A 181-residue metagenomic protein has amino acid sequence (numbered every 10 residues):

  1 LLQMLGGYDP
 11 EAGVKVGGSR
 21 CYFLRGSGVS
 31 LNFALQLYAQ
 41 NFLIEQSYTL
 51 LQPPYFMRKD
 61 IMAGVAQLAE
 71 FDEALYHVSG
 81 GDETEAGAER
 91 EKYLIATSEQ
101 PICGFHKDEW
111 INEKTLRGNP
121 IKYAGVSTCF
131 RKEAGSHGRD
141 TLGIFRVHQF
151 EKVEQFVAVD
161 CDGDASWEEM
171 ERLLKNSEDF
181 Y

Functional and structural regions predicted by a protein language model:
L1-Y181: TRNA-recognition modules of translation machinery and tRNA-sensing kinases, especially anticodon-binding
